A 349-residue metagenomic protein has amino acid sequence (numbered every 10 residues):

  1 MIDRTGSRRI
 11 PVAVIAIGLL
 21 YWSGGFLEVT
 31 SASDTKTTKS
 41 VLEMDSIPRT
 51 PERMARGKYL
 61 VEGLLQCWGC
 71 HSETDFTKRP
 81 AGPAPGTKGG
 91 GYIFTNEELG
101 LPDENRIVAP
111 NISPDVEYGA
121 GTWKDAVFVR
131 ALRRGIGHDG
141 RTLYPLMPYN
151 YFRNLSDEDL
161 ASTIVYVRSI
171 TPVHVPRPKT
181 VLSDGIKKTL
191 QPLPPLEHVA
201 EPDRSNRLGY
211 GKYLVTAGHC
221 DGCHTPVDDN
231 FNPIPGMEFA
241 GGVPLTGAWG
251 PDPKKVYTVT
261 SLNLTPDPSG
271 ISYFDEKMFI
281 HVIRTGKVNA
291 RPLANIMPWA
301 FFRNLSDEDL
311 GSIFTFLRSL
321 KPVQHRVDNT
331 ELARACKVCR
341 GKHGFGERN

Functional and structural regions predicted by a protein language model:
M1-S7: N-terminal secretory signal peptides that target proteins for export/translocation
A13-W22: Bacterial N-terminal signal peptides
G25-K36: Signal peptide processing junction and immediate N-terminal pro/mature segment of secreted/exported proteins
K36-E62, T189-T216: Electrostatic cytochrome c docking/interface patches
G57, L64-T74, T163, G211 (+3 more regions): The canonical Cys-X-X-Cys-His
L65, T87-V127, N150-L160, E238-V282 (+1 more regions): Electron-transfer interface patches adjacent to heme c in soluble/periplasmic c-type cytochromes and di-/multiheme
K124-H138, Y151-R177, D275-N289, W299-D328: C-terminal capping alpha-helices of c-type cytochrome domains
V175-G185, N329-L332: Extended, well-folded interaction surfaces typified by the phenylalanyl-tRNA synthetase beta subunit core
